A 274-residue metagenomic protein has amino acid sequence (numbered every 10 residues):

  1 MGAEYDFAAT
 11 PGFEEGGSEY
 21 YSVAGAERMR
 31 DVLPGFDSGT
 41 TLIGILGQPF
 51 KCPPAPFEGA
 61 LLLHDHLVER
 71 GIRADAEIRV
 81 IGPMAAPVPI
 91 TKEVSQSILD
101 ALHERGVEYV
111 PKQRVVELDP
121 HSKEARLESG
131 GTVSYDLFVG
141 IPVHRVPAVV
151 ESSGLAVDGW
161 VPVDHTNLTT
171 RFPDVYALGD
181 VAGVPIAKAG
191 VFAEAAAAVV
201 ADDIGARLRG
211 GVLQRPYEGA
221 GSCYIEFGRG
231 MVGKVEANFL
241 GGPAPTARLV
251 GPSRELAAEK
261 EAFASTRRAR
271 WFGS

Functional and structural regions predicted by a protein language model:
E4-D37, T132-A198, D202-A206: FAD-site-proximal beta/loop scaffold in flavoenzymes
A24-A76: Rossmann-like NAD(P)H-binding beta-loop-alpha module
I43-G44, E77-M84, G219-F227: Extended hydrophobic secondary-structure segments that form protein cores and membrane-embedded regions
P49-F50, P54-I72, V161, T169-Y176 (+2 more regions): Active-site substrate-recognition segment that forms the wall of the catalytic cavity or substrate channel
K51, V184-P185, G211: Short, solvent-exposed loop/turn segments at secondary-structure junctions
D65-G159, V212: A Rossmann-like FAD-binding core segment of flavoenzymes
G205-L249: Active-site-proximal substrate-binding core of FAD-dependent oxidoreductases
K234-S274: C-terminal auxiliary extensions adjacent to catalytic cores
